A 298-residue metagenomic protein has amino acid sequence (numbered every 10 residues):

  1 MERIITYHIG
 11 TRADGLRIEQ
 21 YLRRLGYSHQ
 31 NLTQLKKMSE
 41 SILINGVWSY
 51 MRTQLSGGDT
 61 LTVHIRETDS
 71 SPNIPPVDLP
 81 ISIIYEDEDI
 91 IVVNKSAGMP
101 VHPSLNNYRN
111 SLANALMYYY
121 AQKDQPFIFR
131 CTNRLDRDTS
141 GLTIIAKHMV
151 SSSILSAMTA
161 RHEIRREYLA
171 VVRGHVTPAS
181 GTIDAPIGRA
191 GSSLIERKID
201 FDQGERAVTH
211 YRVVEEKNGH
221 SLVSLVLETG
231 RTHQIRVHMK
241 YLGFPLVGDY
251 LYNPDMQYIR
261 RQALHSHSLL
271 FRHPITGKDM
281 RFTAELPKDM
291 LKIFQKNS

Functional and structural regions predicted by a protein language model:
M1-K36, I81, F201-D202, E215-N218 (+2 more regions): Pseudouridine synthases involved in rRNA/tRNA modification
M1-T182, G188-G191, D289-F294: RNA pseudouridine synthases
Y50-Q54, S224, R261: Short, surface-exposed secondary-structure edge patches
H64-R66, S192-I195, R206, D249-D255: Short Pro/Gly-enriched beta-strand edge/turn motifs at strand-loop
D87, R137-D138, I164, E205 (+2 more regions): Short flexible coil/turn linkers enriched for glycine and charged/polar residues that connect secondary-structure
I91, Y168, S221-V223, H265-H267: Short beta-strand micro-motifs in enzyme catalytic cores
L116, K198-D200: Secretory N-termini
Y211: Long C-terminal interaction/binding lobes of large macromolecular proteins
